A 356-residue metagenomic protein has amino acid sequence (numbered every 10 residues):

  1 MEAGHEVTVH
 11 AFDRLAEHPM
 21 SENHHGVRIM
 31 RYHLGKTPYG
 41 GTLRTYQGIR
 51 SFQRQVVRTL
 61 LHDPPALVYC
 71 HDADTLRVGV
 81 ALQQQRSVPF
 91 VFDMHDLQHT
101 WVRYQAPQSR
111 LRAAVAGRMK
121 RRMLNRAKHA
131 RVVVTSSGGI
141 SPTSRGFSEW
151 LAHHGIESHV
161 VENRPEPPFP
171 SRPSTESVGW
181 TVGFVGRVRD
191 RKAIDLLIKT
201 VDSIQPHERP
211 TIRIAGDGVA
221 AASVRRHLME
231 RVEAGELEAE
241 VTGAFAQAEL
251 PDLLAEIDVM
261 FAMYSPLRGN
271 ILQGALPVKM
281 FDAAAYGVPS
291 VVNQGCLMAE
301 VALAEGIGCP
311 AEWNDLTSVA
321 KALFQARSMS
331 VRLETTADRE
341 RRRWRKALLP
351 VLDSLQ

Functional and structural regions predicted by a protein language model:
A3-Q47, F147-A152, V160, G218-V219: N-terminal strand-loop element at the rim of the active site of nucleotide-sugar-dependent glycosyltransferases
R54-L61, R77, A81-Q85, Q98-H99 (+3 more regions): Membrane-proximal helix-turn-helix segments that form the acceptor-binding/catalytic region of lipid-linked
V134, P165-P167, S174-K192, L197-D202 (+1 more regions): Conserved donor-binding/catalytic core segment of Leloir-type glycosyltransferases
G139, R164: Carbohydrate-associated surface elements
P168, W313-A320, R327-Q356: A charged, aromatic-enriched C-terminal amphipathic alpha-helix characteristic of glycosyltransferases across folds
V185, T211-R225: Glycosyltransferase donor-sugar binding loop
K192, A246-L253, M260-F281, V292-E300: Nucleotide-sugar-dependent
V224-L254, V259: Nucleotide-activated donor-binding/catalytic signature segment of Leloir-type glycosyltransferases, i.e., the conserved
